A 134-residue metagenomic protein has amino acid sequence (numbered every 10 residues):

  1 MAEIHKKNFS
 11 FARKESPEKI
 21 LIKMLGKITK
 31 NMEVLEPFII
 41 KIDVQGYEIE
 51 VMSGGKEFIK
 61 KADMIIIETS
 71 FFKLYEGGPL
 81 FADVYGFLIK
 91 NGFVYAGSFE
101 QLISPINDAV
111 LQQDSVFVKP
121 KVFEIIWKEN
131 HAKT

Functional and structural regions predicted by a protein language model:
H5-K60, K73-Y75, F87: Short internal loop-to-helix segment that lines adenine-nucleotide cofactor pockets
I39-K41, I66, V116: Conserved beta-strand segments that form the floor/walls of ligand-binding pockets within enzyme and binding domains
I42-V44, T69, F99: A cross-domain feature marking catalytic cores of carbohydrate-active enzymes and several ubiquitous metabolic/repair
K61-A62, G92: A generic structural signal for alpha->beta connector loops
A62-S70: Conserved beta-strand signature within the Rossmann-like core of class I S-adenosyl-L-methionine
E76, L80: Short acidic-hydrophobic sequence patches enriched in Asp/Glu that either
F81-T134: Binuclear metal-ion centers of metallo-dependent hydrolases, dominated by the metallo-beta-lactamase
